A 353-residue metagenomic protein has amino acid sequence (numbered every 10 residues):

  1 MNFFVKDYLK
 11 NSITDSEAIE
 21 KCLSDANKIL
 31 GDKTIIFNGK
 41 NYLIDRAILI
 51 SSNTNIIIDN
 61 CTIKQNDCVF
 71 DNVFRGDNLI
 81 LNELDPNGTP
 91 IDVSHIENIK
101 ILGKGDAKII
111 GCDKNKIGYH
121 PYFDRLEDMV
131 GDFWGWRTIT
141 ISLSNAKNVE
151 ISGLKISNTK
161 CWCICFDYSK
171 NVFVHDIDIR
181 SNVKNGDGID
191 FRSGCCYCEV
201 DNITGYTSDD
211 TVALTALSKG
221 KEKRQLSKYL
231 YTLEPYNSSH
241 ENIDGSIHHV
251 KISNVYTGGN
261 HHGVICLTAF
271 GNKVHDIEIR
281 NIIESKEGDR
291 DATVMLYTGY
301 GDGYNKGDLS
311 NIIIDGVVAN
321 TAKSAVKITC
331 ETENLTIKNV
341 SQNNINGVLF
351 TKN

Functional and structural regions predicted by a protein language model:
M1-N353: Extracellular/periplasmic carbohydrate-active domains that bind, remodel, or depolymerize complex polysaccharides
